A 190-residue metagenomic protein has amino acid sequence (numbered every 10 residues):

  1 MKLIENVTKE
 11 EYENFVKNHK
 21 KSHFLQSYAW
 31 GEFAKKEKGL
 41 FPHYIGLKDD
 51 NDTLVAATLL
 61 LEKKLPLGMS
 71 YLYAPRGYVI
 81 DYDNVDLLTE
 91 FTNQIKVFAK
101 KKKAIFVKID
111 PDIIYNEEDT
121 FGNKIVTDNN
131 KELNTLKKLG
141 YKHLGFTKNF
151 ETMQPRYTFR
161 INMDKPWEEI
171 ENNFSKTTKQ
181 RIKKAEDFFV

Functional and structural regions predicted by a protein language model:
M1-E10, A56, E132-V190: Acyltransferase donor/substrate-recognition loop-hinge adjacent to the catalytic core
V7-D50: N-terminal charged segments
F15, E117-T120, R156-T158: Short, solvent-exposed polar/charged micro-motifs at secondary-structure junctions
V16-K20, I95-A99, L136: Hydrophobic, Leu/Ile/Phe/Ala-enriched alpha-helical segments that form helix-helix packing faces
E32-K124: Conserved donor-binding loop and adjoining core beta-sheet/short helix segment in diverse acyl/aminoacyl transferases
F121-L133: A charged helix-plus-loop insertion that forms the helical arch/lid used to bind and gate nucleic-acid substrates
